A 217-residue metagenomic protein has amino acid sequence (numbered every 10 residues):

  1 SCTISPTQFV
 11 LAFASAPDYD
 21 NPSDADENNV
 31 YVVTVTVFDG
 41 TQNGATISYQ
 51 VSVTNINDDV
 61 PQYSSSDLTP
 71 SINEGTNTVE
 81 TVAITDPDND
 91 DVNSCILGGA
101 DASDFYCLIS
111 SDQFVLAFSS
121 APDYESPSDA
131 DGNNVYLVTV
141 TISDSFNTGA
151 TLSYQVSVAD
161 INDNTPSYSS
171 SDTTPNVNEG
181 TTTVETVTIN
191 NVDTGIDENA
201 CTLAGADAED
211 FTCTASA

Functional and structural regions predicted by a protein language model:
S1-Q62, P70-N77, V82-V92, G98-S167 (+2 more regions): Acidic, turn/loop-rich segments in luminal/extracellular domains of secretory-pathway and cell-surface proteins
